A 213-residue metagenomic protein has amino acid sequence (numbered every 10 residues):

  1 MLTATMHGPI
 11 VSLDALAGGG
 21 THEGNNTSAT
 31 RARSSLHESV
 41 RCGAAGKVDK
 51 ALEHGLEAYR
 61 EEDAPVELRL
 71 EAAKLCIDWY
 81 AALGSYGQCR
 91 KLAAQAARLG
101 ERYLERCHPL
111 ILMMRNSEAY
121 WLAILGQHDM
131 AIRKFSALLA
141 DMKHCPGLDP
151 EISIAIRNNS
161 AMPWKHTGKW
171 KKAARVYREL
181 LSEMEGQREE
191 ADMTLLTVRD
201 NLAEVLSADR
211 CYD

Functional and structural regions predicted by a protein language model:
L16-S34: TPR-adjacent "capping" and linker segments in tetratricopeptide-repeat scaffold/adaptor proteins
N26-A29, D63-L70, L104-L112, P146-I154 (+1 more regions): Helix N-cap/loop-to-helix boundary motif
T30-R60, A81-Y86: Alpha-helical segment of the N-proximal tetratricopeptide repeat
L36-A44, L70-A82, P109-I124, E151-H166 (+1 more regions): Conserved alpha-helical positions within TPR/SEL1-like repeat arrays
L56-R60, A97-R102, A137-H144, E179-G186: Amphipathic alpha-helical segments of tetratricopeptide repeats
